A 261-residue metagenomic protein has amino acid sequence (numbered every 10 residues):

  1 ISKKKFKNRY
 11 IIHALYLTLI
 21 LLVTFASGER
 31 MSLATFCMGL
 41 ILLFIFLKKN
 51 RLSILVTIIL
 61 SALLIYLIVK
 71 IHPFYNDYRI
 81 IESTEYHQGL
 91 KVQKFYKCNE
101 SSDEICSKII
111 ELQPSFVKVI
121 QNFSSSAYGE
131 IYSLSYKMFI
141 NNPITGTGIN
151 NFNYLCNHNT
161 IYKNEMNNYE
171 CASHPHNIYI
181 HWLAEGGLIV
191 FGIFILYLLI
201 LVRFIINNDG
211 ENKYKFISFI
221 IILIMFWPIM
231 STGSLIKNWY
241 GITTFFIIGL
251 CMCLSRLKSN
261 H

Functional and structural regions predicted by a protein language model:
I1-I12, L254-H261: Membrane-interface transmembrane helices that cradle and orient dolichyl/undecaprenyl
I11-V23, K213-P228: Transmembrane alpha-helix segments characteristic of polytopic inner-membrane glycan-assembly/cell-envelope
A14-L52, L67-N76, G187-L188, S234: Helix-loop-helix junctions and helix-breaking kinks within/between transmembrane helices of multi-pass membrane
F25-T35, A172-N177, M230-T243: Membrane-interface catalytic loops of GT-C/OST-like multi-pass glycosylation enzymes that act
A26-S27, L47-I120, S133-N141, I149: A membrane-periplasm/extracellular boundary helix in multi-pass inner-membrane enzymes that assemble envelope glycans
L40-I41, Y197, S218-M230, S234-H261: Transmembrane alpha-helices of multi-pass inner-membrane enzymes
I41, I45, N50-R51, Y162 (+1 more regions): Hydrophobic transmembrane alpha-helices and their immediate junctions
S107, L112-N141, T145-G186: Long extracytoplasmic/lumenal interhelical loops at the membrane interface of multi-pass membrane proteins
